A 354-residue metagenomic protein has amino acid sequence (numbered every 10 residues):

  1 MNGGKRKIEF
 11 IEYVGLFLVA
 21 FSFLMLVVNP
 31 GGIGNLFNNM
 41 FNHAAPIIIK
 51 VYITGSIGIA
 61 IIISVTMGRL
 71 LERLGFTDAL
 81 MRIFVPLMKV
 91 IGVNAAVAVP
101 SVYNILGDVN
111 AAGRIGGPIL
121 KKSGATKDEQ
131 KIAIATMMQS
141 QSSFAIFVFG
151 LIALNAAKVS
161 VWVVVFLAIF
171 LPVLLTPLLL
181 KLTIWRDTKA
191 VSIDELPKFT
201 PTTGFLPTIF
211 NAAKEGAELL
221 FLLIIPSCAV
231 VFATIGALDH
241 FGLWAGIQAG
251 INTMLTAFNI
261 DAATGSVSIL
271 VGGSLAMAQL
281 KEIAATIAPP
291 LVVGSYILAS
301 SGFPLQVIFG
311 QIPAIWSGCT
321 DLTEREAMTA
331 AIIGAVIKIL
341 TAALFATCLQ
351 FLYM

Functional and structural regions predicted by a protein language model:
M1-I62, L182-F221, G246-N259: Hydrophobic transmembrane alpha-helices of multi-pass solute/ion transporters
Y13-N29, A60-R69, F149-L151, L167-L182 (+2 more regions): Hydrophobic core segments of alpha-helical transmembrane domains in multi-pass membrane transport and ion-translocation
G34-N38, V51-S56, A60, L70-F84 (+2 more regions): Transmembrane helical segments that form the transport core of multi-pass membrane transport proteins
K50, I62-L70, S101-I105, A133 (+3 more regions): Hydrophobic alpha-helical transmembrane segments of multi-pass small-molecule transporters/permeases
S56-S64, P226, G302-F309: Hydrophobic alpha-helical transmembrane segments
L70-V93, I287-G302: Cytoplasmic juxtamembrane regions at transmembrane-helix boundaries
L87-G116: Hydrophobic, aromatic-rich membrane-embedded alpha-helical segments
A112-L179, Q279-M354: C-terminal transmembrane helix pair
